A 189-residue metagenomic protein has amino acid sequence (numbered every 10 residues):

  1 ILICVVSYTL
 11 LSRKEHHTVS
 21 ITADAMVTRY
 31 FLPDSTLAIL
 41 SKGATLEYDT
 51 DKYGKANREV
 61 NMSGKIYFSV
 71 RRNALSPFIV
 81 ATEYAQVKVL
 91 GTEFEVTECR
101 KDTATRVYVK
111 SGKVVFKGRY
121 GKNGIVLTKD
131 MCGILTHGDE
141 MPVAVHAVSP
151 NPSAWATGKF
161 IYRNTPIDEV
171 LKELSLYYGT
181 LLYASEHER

Functional and structural regions predicted by a protein language model:
L2-R189: A residue-level detector for the "anchor" residue at the start of short, highly conserved motifs
